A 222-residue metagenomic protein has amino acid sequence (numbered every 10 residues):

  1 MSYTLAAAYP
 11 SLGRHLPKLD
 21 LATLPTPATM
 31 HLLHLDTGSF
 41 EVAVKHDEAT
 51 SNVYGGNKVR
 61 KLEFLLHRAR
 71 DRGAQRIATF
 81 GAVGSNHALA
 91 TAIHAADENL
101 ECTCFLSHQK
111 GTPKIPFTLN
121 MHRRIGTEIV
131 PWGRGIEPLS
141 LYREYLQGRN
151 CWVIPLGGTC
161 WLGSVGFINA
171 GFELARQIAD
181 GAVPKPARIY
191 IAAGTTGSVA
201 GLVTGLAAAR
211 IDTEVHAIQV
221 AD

Functional and structural regions predicted by a protein language model:
M1-D222: PLP-dependent amino-acid enzyme catalytic core
